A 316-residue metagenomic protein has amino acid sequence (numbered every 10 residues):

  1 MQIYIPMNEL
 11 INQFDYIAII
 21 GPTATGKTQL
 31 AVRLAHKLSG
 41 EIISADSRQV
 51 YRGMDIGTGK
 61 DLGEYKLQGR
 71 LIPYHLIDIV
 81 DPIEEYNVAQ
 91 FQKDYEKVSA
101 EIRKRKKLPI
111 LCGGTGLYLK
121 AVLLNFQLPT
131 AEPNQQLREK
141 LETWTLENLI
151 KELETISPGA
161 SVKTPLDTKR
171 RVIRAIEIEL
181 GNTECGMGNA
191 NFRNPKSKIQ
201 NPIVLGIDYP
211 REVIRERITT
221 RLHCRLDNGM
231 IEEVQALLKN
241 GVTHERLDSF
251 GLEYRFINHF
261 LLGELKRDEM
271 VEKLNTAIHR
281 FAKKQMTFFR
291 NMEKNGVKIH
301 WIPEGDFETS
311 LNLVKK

Functional and structural regions predicted by a protein language model:
Q2-K316: Phosphate/pyrophosphate-binding catalytic cores of soluble transferases and nucleic-acid-acting enzymes
